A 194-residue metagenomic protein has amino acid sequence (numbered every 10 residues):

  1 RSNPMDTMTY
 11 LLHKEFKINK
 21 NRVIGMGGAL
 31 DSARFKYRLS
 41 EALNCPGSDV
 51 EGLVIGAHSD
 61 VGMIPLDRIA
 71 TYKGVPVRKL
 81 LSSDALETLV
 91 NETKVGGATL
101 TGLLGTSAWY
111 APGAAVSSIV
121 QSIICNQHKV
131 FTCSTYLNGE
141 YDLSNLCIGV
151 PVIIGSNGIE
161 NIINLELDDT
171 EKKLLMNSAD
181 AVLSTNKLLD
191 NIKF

Functional and structural regions predicted by a protein language model:
R1-N21: Rossmann-fold NAD(P)-binding glycine/threonine-rich loop
S2-M5, A29-L30, L137: Acidic, glycine-rich active-site loops and adjacent beta-strand->loop/helix elements that engage anionic groups
E15-R22, D31-F194: C-terminal substrate-binding/catalytic lobe of Rossmann-fold NAD(P)-dependent dehydrogenases
